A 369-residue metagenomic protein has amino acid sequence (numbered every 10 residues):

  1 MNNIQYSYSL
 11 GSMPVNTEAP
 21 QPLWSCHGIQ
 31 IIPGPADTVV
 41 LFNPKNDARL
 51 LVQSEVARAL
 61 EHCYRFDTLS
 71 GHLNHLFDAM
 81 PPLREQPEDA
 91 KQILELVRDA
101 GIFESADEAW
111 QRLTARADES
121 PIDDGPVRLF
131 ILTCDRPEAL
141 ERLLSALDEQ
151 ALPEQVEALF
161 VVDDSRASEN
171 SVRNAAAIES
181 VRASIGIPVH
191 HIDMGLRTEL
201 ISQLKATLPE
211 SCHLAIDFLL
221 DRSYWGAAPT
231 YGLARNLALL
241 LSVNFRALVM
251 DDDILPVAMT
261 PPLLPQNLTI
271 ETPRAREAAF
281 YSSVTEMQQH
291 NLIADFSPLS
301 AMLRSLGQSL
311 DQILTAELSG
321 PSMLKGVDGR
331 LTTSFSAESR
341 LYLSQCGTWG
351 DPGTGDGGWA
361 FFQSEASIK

Functional and structural regions predicted by a protein language model:
M1-Y64: Acidic, low-complexity/disordered tracts enriched in E/D and polar residues
A48-D124: Long, charge-rich, low-complexity alpha-helical segments
P126-R128, E157: Cell-envelope/extracellular polymer assembly enzymes that use nucleotide-activated donors
R128-R136, D163-D164: A conserved hydrophobic helix/loop-capping motif in glycosyltransferases and polysaccharide synthases
S145-V156, S180: Short, acidic, metal-binding catalytic loop of nucleotide-sugar glycosyltransferases
N170-F245, P261-L263: Active-site-proximal specificity loops/subdomain of glycosyltransferases
F245-V257: Short beta-strand-to-loop acidic/aromatic patch adjacent to the donor-nucleotide binding site
R274-K369: Extended catalytic-interface subdomain
